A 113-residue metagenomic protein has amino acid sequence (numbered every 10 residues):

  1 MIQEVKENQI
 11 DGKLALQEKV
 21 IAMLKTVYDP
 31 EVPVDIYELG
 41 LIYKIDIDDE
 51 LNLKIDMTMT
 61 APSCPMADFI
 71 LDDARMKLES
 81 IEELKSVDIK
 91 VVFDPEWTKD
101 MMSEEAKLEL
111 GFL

Functional and structural regions predicted by a protein language model:
M1-L113: Domain-level signature for proteins that mediate thiol-based redox and metal-cofactor handling
